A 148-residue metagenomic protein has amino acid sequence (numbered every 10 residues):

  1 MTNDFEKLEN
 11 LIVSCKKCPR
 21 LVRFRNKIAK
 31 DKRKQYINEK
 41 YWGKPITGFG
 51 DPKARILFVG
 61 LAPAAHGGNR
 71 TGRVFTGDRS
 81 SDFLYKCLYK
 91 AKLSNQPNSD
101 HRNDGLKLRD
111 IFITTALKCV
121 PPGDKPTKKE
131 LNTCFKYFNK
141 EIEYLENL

Functional and structural regions predicted by a protein language model:
T2-L148: A polyanion-binding, active-site-adjacent surface
